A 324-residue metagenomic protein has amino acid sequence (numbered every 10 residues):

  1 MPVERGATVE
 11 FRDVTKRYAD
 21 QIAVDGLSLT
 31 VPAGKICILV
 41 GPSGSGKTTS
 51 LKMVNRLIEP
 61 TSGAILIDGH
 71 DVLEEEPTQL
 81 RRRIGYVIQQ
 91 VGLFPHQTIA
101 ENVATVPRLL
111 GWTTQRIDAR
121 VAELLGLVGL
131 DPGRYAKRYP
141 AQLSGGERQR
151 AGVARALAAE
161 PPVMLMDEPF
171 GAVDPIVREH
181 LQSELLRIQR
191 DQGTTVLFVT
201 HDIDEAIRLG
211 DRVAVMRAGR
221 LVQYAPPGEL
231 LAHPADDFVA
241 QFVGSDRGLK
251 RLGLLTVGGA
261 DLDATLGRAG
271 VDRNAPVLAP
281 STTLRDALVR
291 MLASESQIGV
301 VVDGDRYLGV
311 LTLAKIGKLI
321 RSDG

Functional and structural regions predicted by a protein language model:
N55: Helix-to-loop junction immediately C-terminal to a conserved catalytic motif
V72-G85, L109, Q115, H233-P234: ABC ATPase NBD coupling module
R108, Q115-R134: Conserved ABC ATPase "signature" region
R138-L143, E147: Conserved ABC ATPase signature
A158-P162: A short, proline-enriched helix->beta-strand linker immediately N-terminal to the Walker B motif in ABC-type P-loop
Y224-A225, H233, V310: ABC ATPase "signature
